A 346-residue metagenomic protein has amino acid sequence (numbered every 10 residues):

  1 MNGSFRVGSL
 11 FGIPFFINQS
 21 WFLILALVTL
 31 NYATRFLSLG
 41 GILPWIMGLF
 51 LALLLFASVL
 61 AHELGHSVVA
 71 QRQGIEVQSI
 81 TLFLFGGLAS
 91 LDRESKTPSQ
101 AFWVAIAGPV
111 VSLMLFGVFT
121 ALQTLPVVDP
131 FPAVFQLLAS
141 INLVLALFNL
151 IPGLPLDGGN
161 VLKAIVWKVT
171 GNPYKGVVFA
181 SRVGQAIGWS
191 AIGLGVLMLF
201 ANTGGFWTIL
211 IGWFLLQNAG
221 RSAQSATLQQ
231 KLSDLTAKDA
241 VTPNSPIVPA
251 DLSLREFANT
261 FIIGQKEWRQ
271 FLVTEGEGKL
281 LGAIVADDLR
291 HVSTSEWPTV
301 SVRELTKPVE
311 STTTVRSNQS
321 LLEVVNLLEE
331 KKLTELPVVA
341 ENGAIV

Functional and structural regions predicted by a protein language model:
M1-V346: Hydrophobic transmembrane alpha-helices and their immediate loop junctions in multi-pass integral membrane proteins
